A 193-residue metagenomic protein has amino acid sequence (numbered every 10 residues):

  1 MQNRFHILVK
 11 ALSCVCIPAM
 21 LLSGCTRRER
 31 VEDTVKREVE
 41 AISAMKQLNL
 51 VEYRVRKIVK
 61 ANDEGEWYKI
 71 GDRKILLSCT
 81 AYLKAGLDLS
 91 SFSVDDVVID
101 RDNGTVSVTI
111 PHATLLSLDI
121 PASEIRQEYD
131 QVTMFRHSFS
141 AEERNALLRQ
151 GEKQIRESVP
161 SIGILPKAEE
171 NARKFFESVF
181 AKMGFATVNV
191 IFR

Functional and structural regions predicted by a protein language model:
M1-S23: Sec-dependent bacterial lipoprotein signal peptides
C25-R193: Domain-level marker for long, solvent-exposed, non-transmembrane regions
